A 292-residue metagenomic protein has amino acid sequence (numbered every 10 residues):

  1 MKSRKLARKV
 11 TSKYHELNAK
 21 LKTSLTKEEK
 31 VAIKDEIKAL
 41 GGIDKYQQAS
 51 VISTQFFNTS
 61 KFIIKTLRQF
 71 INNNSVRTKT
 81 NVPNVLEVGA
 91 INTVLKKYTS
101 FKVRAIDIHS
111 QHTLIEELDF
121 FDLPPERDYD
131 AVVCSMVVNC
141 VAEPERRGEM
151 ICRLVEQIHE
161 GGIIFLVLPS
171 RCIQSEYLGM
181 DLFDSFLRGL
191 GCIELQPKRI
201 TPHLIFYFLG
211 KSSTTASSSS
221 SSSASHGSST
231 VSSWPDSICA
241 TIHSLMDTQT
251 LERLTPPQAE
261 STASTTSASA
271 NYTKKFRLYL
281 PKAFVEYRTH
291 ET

Functional and structural regions predicted by a protein language model:
M1-T80: Class I SAM-dependent methyltransferase Rossmann-like catalytic core, especially the SAM/SAH-binding loop
T54, L86-T93: Class I SAM-dependent methyltransferase "Motif I" SAM/SAH-binding loop
V82-N84, K102: Residues that mark the start of a beta-strand
N92-K96, Q111-T113, C140-V141, C172-E176 (+1 more regions): Eukaryotic short linear interaction motifs
L95-R127, V133, A142-E145: Adenosine-cofactor binding site in Rossmann-like domains, unifying the SAM/SAH pocket of S-adenosylmethionine-dependent
R146-I163: A short glycine-rich, Lys/Arg-flanked "PGG" loop and its adjoining helix->strand segment in the class I
C172-S217, G227-T292: Class I S-adenosyl-L-methionine
